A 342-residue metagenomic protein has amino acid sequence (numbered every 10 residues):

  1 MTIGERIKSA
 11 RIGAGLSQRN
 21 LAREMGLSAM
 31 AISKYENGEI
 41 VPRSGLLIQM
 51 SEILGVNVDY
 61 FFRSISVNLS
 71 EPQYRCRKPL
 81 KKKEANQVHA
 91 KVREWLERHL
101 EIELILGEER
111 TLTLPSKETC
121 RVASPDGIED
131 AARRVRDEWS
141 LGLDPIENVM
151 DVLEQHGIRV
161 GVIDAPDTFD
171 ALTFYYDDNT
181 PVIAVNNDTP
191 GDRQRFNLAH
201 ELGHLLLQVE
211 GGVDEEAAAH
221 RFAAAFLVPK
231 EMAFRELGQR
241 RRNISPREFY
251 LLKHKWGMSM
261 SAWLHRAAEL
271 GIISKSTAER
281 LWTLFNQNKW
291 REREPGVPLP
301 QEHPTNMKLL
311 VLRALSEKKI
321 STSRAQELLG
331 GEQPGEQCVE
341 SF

Functional and structural regions predicted by a protein language model:
M1-F342: Active-site hotspot residues in diverse enzymes, especially metal/ion-binding acidic/histidine motifs
